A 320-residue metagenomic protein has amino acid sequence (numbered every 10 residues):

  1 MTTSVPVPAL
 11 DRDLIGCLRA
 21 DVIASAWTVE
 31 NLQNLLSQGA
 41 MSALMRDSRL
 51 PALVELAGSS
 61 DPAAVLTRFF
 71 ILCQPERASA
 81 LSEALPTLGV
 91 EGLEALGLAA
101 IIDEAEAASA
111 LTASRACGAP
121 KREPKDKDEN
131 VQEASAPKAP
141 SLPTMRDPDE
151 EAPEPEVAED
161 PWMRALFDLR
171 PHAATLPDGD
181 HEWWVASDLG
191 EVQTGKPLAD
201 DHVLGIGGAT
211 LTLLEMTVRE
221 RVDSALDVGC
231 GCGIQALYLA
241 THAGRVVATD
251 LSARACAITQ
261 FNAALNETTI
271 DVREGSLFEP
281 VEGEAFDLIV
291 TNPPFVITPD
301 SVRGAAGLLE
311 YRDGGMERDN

Functional and structural regions predicted by a protein language model:
M1-L32, M41, A110, S141-P143 (+1 more regions): Flexible, low-complexity flanking/linker segments at catalytic domain boundaries
D21-E106: Accessory substrate-recognition/RNA-binding modules or partner subunits associated with SAM-dependent
R77-A78, S82-A113, P143-L204: Non-catalytic substrate-recognition/targeting regions of SAM-dependent transferases
P124, A199, I206-T291, V296-T298: Conserved SAM/SAH cofactor-binding pocket of Class I
D126-D128, D147: Intrinsic-disorder-associated, low-complexity terminal segments enriched in Asp/Asn/His/Tyr and depleted of Lys/Arg
R254, P293-N320: Mobile active-site "lid"/loop adjacent to the S-adenosyl-L-methionine
